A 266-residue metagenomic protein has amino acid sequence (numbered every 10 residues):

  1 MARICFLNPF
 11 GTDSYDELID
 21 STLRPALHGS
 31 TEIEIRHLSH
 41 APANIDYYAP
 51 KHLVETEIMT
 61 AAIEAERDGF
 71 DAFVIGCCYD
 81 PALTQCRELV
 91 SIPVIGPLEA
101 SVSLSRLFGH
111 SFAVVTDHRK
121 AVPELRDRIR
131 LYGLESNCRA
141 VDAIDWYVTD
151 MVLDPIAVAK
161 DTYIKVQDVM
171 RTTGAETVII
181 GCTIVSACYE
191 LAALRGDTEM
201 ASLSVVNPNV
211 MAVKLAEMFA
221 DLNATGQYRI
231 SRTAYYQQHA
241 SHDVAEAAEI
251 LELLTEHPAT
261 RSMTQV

Functional and structural regions predicted by a protein language model:
M1-T56, D117-D154, E252-T264: N-terminal glycine-rich anion-binding loop in soluble enzyme alpha/beta folds
L7, R67-C77, A175-T183: Periplasmic-binding protein-like
Y47-E64, V158-K165: Glycine-rich, highly charged phosphate/nucleotide-binding loops
M59-L104, F108: Glycine/small-residue-rich loop that forms an oxyanion/phosphate-binding "nest" at active or ligand-binding sites
L83-I95, Y189-V210: Short acidic, glycine/proline-enriched helix-loop-strand junctions
P97-V102, H118-K120, N209-A212: Short, acidic/turn-prone active-site loops that include or flank metal/cofactor- and phosphate-binding residues
I129-T183, E190-A193: Active-site rim beta-loop-alpha module in soluble metabolic enzymes
W146, A201-T225: Short, flexible loop segments at boundaries between secondary-structure elements
